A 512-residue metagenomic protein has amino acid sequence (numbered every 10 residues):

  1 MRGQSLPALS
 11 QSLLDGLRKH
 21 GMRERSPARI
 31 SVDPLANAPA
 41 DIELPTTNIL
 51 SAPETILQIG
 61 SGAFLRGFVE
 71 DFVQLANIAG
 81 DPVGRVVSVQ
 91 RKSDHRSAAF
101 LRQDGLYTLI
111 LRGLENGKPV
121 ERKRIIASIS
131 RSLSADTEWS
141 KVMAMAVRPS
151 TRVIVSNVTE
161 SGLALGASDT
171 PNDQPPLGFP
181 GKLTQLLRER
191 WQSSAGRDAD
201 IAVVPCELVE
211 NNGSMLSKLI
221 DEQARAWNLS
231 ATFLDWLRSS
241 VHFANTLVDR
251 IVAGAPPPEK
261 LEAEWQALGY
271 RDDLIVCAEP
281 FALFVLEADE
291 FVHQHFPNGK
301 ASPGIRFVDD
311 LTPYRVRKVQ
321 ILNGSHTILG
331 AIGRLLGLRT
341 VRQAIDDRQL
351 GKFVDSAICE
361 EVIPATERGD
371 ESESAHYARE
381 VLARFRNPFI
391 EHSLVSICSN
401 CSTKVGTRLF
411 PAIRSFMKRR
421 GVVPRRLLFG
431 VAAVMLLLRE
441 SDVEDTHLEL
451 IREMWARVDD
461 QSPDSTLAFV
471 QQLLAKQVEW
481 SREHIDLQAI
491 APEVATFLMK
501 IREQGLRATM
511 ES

Functional and structural regions predicted by a protein language model:
R2-S512: Substrate/ligand-engaging "lid" and interaction regions
